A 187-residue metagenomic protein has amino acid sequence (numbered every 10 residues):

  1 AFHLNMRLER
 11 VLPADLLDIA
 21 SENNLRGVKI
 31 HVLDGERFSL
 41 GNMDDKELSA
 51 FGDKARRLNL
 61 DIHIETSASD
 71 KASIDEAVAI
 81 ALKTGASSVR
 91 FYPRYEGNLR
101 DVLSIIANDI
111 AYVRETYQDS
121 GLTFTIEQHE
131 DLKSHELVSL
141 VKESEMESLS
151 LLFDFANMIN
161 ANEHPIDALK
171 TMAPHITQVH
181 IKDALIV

Functional and structural regions predicted by a protein language model:
A1-N5, H31-G35, E65-S69, R94-E96 (+3 more regions): Active-site beta-loop-alpha junctions enriched in small/polar residues
A1-T84: N-terminal pre-domain/capping segments
V28, Y112-V187: Acidic/histidine-rich catalytic cores of soluble enzymes
V28-K29, H63-I64, S88-R90, T177-H180: Conserved beta-strand positions in the central sheet of alpha/beta enzyme cores
S39-S49, A72-S73, G97-D109, K133-H135: Active-site-adjacent beta->alpha loops and helix N-cap segments on the catalytic face of soluble alpha/beta enzymes
K46-L48, A81-K83, A107-N108, K142-E145 (+1 more regions): Short, hinge-like loop/turn segments at secondary-structure boundaries
D75-D101, I105: Active-site gating/metal-coordination segments in enzymes
A79-A86, A111-D119: CE4/NodB-like, metal-dependent polysaccharide N-deacetylase domain that modifies extracellular/periplasmic N-acetylated
